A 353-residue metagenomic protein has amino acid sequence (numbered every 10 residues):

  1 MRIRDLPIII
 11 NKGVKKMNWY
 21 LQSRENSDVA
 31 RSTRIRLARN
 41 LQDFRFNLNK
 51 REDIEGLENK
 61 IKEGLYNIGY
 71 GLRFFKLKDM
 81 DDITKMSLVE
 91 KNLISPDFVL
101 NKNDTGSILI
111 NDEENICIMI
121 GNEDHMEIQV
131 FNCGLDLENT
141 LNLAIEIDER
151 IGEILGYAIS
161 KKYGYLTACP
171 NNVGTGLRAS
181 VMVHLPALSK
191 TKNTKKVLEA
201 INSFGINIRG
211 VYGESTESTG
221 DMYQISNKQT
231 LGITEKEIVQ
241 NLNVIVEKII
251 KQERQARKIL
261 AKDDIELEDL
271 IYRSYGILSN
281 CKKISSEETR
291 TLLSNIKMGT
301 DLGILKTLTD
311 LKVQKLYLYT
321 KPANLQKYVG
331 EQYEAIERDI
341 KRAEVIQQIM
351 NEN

Functional and structural regions predicted by a protein language model:
R2-K162, L177, T191, K196-L198 (+1 more regions): Long, Pro/Ser/Thr-rich low-complexity/intrinsically disordered regulatory tracts in eukaryotic proteins
G164-V181: Conserved phosphate/anionic-ligand binding catalytic regions in large, soluble enzymes, centered on
